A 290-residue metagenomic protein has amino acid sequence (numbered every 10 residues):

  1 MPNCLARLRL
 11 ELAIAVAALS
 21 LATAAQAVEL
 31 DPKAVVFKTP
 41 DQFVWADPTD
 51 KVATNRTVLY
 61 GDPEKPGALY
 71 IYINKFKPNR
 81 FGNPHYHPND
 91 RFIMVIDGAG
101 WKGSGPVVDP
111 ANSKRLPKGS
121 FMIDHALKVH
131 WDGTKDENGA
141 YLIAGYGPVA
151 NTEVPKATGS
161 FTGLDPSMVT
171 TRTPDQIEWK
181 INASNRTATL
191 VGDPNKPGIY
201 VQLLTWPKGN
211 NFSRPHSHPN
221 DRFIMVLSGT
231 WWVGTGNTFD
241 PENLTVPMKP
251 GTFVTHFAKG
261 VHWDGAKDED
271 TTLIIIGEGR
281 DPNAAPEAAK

Functional and structural regions predicted by a protein language model:
M1-A13: Bacterial N-terminal signal peptides that target proteins for export
E11-A22: Bacterial N-terminal signal peptides
A27-A68, N151-Y200, A288-K290: A short, N-terminal "cap"/entry segment at the start of jelly-roll beta-barrel domains of the cupin/DSBH fold
R56-L59, I71-F81, D109, A188-T189 (+2 more regions): N-terminal post-signal-peptidase region of extra-cytosolic proteins
K77-R80, H87-V107, P207-N210, S217-F239: Glycine- and acidic-residue-biased ligand/ion/polar-headgroup-sensing regions
G82-P84, W101-G103, D124, V129-K135 (+4 more regions): Short beta-strand His + acidic residue motifs that chelate non-heme Fe in jelly-roll/DSBH and cupin folds
P106-K128, N237-G260: Short acidic-glycine-tyrosine-enriched beta hairpin
A126-V149, P247-K249, A258-P282: Ligand-binding loop in jelly-roll beta-barrel domains
